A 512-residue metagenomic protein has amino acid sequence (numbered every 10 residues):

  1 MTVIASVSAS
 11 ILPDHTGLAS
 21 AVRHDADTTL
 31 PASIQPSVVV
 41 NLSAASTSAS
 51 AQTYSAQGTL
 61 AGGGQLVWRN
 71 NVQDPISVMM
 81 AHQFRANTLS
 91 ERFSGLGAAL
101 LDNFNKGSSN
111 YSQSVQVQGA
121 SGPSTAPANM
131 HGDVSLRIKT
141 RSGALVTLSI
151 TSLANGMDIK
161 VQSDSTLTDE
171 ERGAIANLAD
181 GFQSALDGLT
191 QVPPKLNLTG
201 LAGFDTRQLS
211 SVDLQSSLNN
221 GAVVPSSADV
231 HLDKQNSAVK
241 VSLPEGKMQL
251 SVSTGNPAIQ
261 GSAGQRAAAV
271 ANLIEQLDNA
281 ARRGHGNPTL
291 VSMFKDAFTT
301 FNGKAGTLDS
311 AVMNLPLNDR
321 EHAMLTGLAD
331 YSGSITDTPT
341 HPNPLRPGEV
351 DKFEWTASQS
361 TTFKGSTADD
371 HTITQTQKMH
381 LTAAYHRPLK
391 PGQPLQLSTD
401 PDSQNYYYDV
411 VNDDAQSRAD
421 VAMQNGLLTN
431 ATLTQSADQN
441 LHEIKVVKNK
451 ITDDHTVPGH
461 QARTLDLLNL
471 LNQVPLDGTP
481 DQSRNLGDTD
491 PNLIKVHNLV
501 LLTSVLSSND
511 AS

Functional and structural regions predicted by a protein language model:
M1-D74, V78, H82, R141 (+2 more regions): Short, compositionally biased, intrinsically disordered N-terminal export/targeting signals, typified by the non-Sec
V67, F84-E91, G95, T166 (+5 more regions): Alpha-helix boundary/N-cap detector
R69, P75, H82, F93 (+6 more regions): Amphipathic, non-membrane alpha-helical segments that mediate helix-helix packing for oligomeric assemblies
S90-S216, A222: N-terminal, intrinsically disordered, small/polar-rich Type III/flagellar export signal
V134-R137, S149, K160, A202-S262 (+1 more regions): Long, low-complexity, repeat-rich, intrinsically disordered, solvent-exposed domains used in surface/appendage assembly
D229-S512: A eukaryote-biased signal for long
